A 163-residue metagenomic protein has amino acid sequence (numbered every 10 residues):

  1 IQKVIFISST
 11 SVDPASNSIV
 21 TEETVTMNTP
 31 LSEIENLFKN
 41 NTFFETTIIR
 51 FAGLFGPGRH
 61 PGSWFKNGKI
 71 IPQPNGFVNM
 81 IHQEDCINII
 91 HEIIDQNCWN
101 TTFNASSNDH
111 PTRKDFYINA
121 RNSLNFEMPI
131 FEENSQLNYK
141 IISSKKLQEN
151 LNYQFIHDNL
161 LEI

Functional and structural regions predicted by a protein language model:
I1-T26: Conserved Rossmann-fold NAD(P)-dependent oxidoreductase catalytic core, especially the SDR/UDP-sugar
K3-F6, T47-G53, N79, N104: Structural signature of the Rossmann-like NAD(P)-dependent dehydrogenase/reductase core
V12, L54-G56: Conserved sequence/active-site signature of Rossmann-fold short-chain dehydrogenase/reductase
E22-I49: Active-site Tyr-X1-5-Lys
I48-F51, H60-S63, P72-I94: Substrate-positioning beta->alpha
F65-Q73, L124-I130: A short C-terminal helix-loop "cap" of Rossmann-like NAD(P)-dependent dehydrogenase/epimerase domains
I89, I93-S144: Mid/C-terminal beta-alpha module of Rossmann-like enzyme folds, strongest in SDR-family dehydrogenases/epimerases
N159-I163: Amphipathic terminal alpha-helices
